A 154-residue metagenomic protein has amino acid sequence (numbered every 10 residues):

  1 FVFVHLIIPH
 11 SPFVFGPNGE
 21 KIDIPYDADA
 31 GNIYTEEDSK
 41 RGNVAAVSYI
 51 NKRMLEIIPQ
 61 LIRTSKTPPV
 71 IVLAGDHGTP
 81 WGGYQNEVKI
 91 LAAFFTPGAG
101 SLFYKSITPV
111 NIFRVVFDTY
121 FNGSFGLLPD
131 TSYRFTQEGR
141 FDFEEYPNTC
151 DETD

Functional and structural regions predicted by a protein language model:
F1-D154: Catalytic domains that recognize anionic headgroups
